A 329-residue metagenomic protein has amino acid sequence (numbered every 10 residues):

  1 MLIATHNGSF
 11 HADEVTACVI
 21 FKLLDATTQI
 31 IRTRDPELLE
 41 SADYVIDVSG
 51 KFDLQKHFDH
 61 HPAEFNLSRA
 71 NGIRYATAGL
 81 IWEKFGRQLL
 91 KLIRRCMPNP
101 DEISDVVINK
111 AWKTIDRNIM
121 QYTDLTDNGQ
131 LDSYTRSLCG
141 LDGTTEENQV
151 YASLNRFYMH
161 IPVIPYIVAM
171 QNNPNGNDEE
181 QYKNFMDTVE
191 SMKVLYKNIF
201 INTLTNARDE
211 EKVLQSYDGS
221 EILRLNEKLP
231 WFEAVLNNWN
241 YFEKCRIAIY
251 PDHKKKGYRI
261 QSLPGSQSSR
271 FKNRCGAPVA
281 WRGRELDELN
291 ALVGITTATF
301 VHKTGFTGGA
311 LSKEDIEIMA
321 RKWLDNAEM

Functional and structural regions predicted by a protein language model:
M1-I167, E179, K256-Y258, L263-S266 (+1 more regions): Replace "Mg2+/Mn2+-dependent" with "divalent metal-dependent
Q130-R259, L263: Glycine-rich, Lys/Arg-enriched anion-binding loops that position phosphate/diphosphate groups for phosphoryl
